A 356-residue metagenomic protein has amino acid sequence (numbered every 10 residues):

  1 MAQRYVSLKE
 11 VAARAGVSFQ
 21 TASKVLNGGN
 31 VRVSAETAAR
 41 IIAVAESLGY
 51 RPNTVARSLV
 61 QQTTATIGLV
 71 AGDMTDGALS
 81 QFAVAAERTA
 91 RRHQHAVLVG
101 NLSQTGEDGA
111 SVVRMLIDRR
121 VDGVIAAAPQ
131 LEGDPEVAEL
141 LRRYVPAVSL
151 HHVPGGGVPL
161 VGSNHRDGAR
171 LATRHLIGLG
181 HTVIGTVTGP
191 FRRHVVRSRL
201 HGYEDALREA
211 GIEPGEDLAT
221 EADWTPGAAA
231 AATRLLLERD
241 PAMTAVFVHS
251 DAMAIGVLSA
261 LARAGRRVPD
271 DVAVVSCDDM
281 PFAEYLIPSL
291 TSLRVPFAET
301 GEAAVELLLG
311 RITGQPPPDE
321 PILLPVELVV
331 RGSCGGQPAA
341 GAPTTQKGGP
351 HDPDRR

Functional and structural regions predicted by a protein language model:
M1-Q3, Q62-R174, G178, L236-E238 (+2 more regions): Alpha-helical recognition/docking segments in bacterial nutrient-uptake and carbohydrate-utilization systems
M1-T64: N-terminal helix-turn-helix DNA-binding module of bacterial transcription factors
T54, G72-Q81, V99-D108, V161-L171 (+5 more regions): Hinge/beta->alpha junction and helix N-cap segments in small-molecule ligand-binding domains
R92-H93, R143, L207-P214, E238-A242 (+1 more regions): Short helix-capping segments at alpha-helix termini
R120-A128, G185-V187, A219, D240-S250 (+1 more regions): Periplasmic-binding protein-like
T182-V183, P214-L218, R267-A273: Short acidic capping loops at alpha-helix termini that bridge into adjacent secondary structure
R234-R356: Flexible loop/turn connectors
